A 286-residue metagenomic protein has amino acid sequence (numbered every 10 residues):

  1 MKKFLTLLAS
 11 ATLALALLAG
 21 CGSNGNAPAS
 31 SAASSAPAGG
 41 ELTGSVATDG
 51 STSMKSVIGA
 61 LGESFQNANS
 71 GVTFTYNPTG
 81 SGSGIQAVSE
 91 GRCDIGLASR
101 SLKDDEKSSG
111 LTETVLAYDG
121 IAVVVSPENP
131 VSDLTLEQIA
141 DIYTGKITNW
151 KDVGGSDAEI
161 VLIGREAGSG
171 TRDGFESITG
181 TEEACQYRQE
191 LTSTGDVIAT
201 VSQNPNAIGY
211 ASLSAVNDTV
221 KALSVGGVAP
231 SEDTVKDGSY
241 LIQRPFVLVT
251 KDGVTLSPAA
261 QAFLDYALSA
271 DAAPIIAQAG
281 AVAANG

Functional and structural regions predicted by a protein language model:
M1-A9: Bacterial N-terminal signal peptides that target proteins for export
F4, G22-G286: Exported/periplasmic ABC-transporter solute-binding proteins
A9-S10, G62: Enrichment for repetitive, rod-forming helical segments
A11-L15: Alpha-helical transmembrane segments
A16-G20: C-terminal motif of bacterial Sec signal peptides marking the signal peptidase cleavage site
